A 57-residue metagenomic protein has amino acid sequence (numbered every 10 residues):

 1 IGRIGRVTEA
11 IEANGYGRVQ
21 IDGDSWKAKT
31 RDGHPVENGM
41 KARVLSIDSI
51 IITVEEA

Functional and structural regions predicted by a protein language model:
I1-A57: Terminal membrane-proximal soluble interaction domains of membrane-associated proteins
